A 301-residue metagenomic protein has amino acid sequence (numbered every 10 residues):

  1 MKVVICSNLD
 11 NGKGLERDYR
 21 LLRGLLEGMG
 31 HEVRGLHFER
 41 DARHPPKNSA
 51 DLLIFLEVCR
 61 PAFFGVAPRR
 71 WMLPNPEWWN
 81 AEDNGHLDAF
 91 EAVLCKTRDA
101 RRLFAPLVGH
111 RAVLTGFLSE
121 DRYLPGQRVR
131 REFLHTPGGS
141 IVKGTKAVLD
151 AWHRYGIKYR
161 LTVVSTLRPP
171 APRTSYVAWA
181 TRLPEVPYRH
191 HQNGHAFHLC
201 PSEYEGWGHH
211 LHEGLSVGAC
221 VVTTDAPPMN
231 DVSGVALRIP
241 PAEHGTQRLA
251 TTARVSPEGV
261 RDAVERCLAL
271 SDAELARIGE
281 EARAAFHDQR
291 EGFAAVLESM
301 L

Functional and structural regions predicted by a protein language model:
M1-E57, E291-A295: N-terminal pre-catalytic "stem/leader" segment of glycosyltransferase-like enzymes
E91-L124: Donor nucleotide-sugar binding/catalytic pocket of nucleotide-sugar-dependent glycosyltransferases
E120, L124-K143, L149-R154, L161-T162: Conserved donor-binding/catalytic core segment of Leloir-type glycosyltransferases
R130, R254-D262, L268-L301: A charged, aromatic-enriched C-terminal amphipathic alpha-helix characteristic of glycosyltransferases across folds
S165-R189, A196-F197: Nucleotide-activated donor-binding/catalytic signature segment of Leloir-type glycosyltransferases, i.e., the conserved
E203: Aromatic "clamp/platform" in nucleotide-sugar-dependent glycosyltransferases that forms part of the donor/acceptor
C220-T223, P228-N230: Short hydrophobic beta-strand element within catalytic cores of glycosyltransferases and related nucleotide-activated
N230-R266: Change "using UDP/GDP/dTDP sugars" to "using nucleotide sugars
